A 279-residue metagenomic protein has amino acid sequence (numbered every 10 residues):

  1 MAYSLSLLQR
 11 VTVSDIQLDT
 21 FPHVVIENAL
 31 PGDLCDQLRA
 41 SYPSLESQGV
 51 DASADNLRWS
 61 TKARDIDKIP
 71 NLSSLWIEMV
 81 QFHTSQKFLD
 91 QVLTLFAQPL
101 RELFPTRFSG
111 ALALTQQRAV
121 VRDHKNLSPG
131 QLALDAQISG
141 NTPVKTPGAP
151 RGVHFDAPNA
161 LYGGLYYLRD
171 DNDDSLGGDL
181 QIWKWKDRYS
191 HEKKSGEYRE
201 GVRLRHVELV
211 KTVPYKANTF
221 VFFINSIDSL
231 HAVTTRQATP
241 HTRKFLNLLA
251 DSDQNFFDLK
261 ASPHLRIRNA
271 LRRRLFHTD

Functional and structural regions predicted by a protein language model:
M1-D19, H264-D279: Fe(II)/2-oxoglutarate
A2-L8, N56-K62, P129-L132, Y198-G201 (+1 more regions): Short, functional N-terminal and low-complexity linear motifs
Y3, V13-R107: Non-heme Fe(II)/2-oxoglutarate
S6-V11, S60-R64, V121, E192 (+1 more regions): Short hydrophobic/aromatic-rich motifs at helix boundaries and adjacent loops
L57-R64, A111-L127, R266-R273: Amphipathic alpha-helical surface "interface" segments used for docking/oligomerization or membrane association within
I77, L89-A261: Catalytic core of non-heme Fe(II) oxygenases with the double-stranded beta-helix
